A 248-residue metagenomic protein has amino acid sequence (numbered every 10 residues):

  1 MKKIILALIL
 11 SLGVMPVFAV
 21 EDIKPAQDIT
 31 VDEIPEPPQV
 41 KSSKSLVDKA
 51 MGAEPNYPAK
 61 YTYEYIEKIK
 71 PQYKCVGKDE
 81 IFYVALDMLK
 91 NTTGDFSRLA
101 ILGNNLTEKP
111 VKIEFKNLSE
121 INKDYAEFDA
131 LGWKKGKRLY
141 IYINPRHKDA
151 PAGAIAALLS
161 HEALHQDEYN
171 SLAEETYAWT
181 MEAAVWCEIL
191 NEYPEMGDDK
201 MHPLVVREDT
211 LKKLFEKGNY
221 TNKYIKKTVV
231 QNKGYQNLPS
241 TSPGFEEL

Functional and structural regions predicted by a protein language model:
M1-E21: Classical Sec-dependent N-terminal signal peptides that target proteins to the secretory pathway
A19-T62, L248: Sec-dependent signal peptide cleavage junction
E36-K41, E54-Y140: Auxiliary, metal-adjacent structural segments of Zn-dependent hydrolase domains
C75-K78, G136, K148-A157, S171-E175: Solvent-exposed, acidic/flexible segments
A157-Y169: Active-site recognition of the HExxH zinc-binding catalytic motif
N170-T210: Post-HExxH zinc-binding segment in Zn-dependent metallohydrolases
E216-L248: Pan-zinc metallopeptidase signature
